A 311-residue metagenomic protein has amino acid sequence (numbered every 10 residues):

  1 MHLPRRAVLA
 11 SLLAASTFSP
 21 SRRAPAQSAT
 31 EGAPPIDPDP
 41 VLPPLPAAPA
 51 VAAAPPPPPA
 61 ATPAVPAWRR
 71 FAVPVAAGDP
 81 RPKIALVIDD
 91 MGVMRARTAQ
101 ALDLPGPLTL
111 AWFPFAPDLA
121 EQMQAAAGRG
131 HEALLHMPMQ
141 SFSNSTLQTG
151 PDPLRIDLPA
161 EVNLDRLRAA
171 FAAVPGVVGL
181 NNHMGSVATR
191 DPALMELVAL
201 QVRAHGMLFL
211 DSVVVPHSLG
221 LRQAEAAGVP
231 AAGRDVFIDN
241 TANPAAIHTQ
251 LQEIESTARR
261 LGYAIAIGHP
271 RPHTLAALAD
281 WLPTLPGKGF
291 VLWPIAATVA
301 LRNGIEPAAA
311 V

Functional and structural regions predicted by a protein language model:
M1-A26: N-terminal export signals
P20-L86, V93-Q100: N-terminal pre-catalytic segment of deacetylase/amide-hydrolase enzymes
W68-L147: Active-site beta->alpha N-cap acidic-glycine motif
I84-I88, L108-L110, A133-L135, F209-D211 (+3 more regions): Hydrophobic faces of well-ordered beta-strands that scaffold small-molecule active sites in alpha/beta enzyme cores
G128-V174: Substrate-binding cleft of extracellular glycoside hydrolase catalytic domains
A160-H248, Y263, H269-F290: Catalytic domains of cell-wall/extracellular-matrix polysaccharide-remodeling enzymes, centered on de-N-acetylation
A246-R259: A short, acidic, amphipathic alpha-helical segment used as a generic capping/interface helix at domain edges
P294-V311: C-terminal accessory extensions appended to soluble enzyme cores
